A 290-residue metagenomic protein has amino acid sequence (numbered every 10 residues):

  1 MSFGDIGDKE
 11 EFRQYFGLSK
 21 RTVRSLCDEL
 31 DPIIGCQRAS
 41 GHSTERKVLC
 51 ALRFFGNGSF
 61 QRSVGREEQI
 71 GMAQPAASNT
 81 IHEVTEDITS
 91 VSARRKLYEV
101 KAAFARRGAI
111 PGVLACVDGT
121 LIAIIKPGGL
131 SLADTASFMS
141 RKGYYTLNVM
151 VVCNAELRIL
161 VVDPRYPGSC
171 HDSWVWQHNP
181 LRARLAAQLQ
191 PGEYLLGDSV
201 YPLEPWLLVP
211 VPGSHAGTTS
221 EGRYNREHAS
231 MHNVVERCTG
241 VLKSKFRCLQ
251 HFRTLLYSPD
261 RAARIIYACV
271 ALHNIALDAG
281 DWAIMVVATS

Functional and structural regions predicted by a protein language model:
M1-Q37, T89, R94, V286: Charged, often Cys/His-bearing segments associated with DNA-binding zinc-finger transcription factors
Q14-L18, R38-H42, A51-L52, P164: Short basic-aromatic helix/loop recognition motifs at nucleic-acid and histone-peptide binding interfaces
K20, T44-E45, P259: Alpha-helix N-capping/helix-start residues
S25, L49-C50, S63, A76: Generic beta-strand or strand-like secondary-structure segments
C27-H42, G58-F60, K243-F252: Structural recognition of short helix-loop-helix hairpins that underlie histone-fold modules
E45-N57: Short, amphipathic alpha-helical "recognition" segments used to contact nucleic acids or chromatin
S59-S63, E67-S290: Short, well-ordered secondary-structure "scaffold" segments embedded in the functional core of diverse domains
